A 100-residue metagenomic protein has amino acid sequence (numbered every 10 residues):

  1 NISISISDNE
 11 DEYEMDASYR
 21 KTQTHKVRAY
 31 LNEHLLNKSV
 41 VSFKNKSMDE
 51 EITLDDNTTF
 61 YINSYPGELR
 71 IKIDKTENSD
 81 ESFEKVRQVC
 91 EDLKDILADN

Functional and structural regions predicted by a protein language model:
N1-T22: Immediate post-signal-peptide N-terminus of mature secreted/exported proteins
D8-E14, D55-N57, P66, V86: A general secondary-structure signal for short beta-strands and their flanking turns/coil in non-transmembrane regions
R20-K72, E77: Mature extracytoplasmic domains of secretory-pathway proteins
T76-N100: C-terminal partner/receptor-binding element of secreted or periplasmic proteins
